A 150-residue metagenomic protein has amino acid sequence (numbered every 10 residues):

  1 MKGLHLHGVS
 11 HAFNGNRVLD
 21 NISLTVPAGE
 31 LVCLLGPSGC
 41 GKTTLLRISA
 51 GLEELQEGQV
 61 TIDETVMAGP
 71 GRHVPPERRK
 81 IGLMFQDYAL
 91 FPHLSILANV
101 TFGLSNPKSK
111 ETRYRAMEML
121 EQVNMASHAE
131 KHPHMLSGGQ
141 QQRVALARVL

Functional and structural regions predicted by a protein language model:
V32, E54, L94-R113, Q122: ABC-type ATPase nucleotide-binding domains, specifically the catalytic core motifs of the NBD
L35-P37: The feature captures the beta-strand-to-loop junction immediately N-terminal to the Walker
A50: Helix-to-loop junction immediately C-terminal to a conserved catalytic motif
Q59-R79: ABC ATPase NBD Q-loop/coupling interface
T65-A68, K108-H128: Conserved ABC ATPase "signature" region
H73, H132-L136, Q140-Q142: Conserved ABC ATPase signature
L146: Hydrophobic anchor residue at the start of the ABC signature
